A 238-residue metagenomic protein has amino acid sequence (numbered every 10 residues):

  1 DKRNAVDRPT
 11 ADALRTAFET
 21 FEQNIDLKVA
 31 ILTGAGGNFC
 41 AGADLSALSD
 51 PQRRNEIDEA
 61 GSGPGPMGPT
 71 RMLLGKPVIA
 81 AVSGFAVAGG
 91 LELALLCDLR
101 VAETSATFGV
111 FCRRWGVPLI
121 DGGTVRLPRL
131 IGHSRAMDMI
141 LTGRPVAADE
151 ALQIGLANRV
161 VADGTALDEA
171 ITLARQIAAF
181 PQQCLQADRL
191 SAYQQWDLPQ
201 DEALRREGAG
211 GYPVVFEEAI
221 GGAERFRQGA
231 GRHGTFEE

Functional and structural regions predicted by a protein language model:
D1-G37, P51, D168: Conserved CoA-thioester-binding segment of acyl-CoA-metabolizing enzymes
R8-R15, E19-Q23, L45-S83, T124-V125 (+1 more regions): An acidic, glycine-rich surface segment that forms the CoA-thioester-binding/catalytic face of crotonase-fold enzymes
A11, L45, T124, H133-A136 (+3 more regions): A general structural signal for well-ordered alpha-helical segments in protein cores
A13-L14, L32, D44, A94 (+4 more regions): Terminal peptide-recognition signature
I25, G143-A148, D168, T172-E238: C-terminal alpha-helix plus adjacent terminal tail
G37-A41, V87, G109, A192-Q195: Short, active-site-adjacent cap segments at secondary-structure transitions
P69-Q183: Crotonase-fold acyl-CoA enzyme core
